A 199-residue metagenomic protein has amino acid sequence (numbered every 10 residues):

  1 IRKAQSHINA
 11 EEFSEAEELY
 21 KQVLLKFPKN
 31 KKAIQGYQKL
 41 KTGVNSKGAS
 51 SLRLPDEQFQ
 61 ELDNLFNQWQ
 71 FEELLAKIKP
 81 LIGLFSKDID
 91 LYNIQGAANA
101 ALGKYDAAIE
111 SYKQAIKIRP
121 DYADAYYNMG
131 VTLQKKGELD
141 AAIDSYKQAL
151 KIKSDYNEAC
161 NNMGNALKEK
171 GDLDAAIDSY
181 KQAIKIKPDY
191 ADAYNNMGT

Functional and structural regions predicted by a protein language model:
I1, G43-E57, G83-L84: TPR-adjacent "capping" and linker segments in tetratricopeptide-repeat scaffold/adaptor proteins
Q5, Q35-K39, D63, D90-A101 (+3 more regions): Conserved alpha-helical positions within TPR/SEL1-like repeat arrays
E18-N45, P80-A98: Short, charge-rich amphipathic alpha-helical segments embedded in non-transmembrane helical bundles/solenoids
